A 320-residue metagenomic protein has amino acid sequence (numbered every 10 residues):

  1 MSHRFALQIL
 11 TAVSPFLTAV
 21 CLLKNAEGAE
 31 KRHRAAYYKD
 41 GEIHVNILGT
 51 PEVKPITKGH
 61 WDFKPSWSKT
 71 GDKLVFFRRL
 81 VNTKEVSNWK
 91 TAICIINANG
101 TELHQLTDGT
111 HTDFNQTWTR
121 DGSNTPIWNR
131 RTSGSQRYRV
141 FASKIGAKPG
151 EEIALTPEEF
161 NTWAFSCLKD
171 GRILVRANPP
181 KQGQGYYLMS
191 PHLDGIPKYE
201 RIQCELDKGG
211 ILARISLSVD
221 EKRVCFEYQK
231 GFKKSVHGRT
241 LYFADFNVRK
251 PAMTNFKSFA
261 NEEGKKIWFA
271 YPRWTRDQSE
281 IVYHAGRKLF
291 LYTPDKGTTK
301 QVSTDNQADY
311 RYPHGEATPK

Functional and structural regions predicted by a protein language model:
M1-A6: N-terminal secretory signal peptides that target proteins for export/translocation
Q8-C21: Bacterial N-terminal signal peptides
E27-K320: Sequence signature of WD/YWTD-type beta-propeller architectures
